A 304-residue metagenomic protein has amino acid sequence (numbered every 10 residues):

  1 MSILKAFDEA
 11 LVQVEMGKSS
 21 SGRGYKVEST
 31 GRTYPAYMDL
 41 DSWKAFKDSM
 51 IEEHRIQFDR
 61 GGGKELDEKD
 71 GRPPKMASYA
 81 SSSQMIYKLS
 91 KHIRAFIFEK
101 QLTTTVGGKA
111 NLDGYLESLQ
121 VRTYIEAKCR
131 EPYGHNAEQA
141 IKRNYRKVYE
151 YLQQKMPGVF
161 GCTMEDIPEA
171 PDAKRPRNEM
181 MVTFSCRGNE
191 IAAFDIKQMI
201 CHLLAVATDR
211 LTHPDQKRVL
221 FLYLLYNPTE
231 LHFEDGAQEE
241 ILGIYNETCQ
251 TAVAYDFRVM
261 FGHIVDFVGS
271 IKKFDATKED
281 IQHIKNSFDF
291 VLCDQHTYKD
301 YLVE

Functional and structural regions predicted by a protein language model:
M1-E304: Charged, terminal alpha-helix-loop-beta segments that serve as non-catalytic nucleic-acid engagement and/or assembly
